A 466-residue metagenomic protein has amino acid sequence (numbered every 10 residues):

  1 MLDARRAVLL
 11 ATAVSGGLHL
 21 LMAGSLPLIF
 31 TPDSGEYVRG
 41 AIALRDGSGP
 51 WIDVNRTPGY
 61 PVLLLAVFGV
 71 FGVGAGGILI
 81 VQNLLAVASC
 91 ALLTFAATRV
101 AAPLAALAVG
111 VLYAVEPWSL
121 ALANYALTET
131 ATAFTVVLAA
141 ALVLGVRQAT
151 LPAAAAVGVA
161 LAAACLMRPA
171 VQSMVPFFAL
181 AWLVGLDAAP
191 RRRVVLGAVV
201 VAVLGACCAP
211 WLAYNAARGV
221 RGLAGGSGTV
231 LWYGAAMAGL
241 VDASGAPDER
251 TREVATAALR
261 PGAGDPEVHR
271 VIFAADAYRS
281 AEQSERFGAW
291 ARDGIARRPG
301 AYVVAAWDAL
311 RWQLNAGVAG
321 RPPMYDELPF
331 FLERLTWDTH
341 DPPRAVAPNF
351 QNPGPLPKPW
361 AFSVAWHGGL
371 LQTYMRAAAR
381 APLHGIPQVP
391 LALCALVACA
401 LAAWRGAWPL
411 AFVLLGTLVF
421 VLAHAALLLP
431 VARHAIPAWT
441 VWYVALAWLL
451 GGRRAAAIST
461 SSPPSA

Functional and structural regions predicted by a protein language model:
D3-F30, V115, V203-N215: Transmembrane signal-anchor helices characteristic of membrane glycosylation enzymes that use polyprenol
I29-P32, E36-D46, G197-D293, G300-F331: Juxtamembrane membrane-water interface segments immediately following transmembrane helices in multi-pass
P32, N55, I78-L85, A108-L138 (+4 more regions): Multi-pass, polyprenyl lipid-linked donor-dependent membrane glycosyltransferases
E36-L44, I52-V73, I80-L84, G369-L370 (+1 more regions): Short hydrophobic/aromatic helix or loop-helix immediately within or flanking a transmembrane segment in polytopic
P58-V62, G72-A91, L122, A126 (+1 more regions): Loop-to-helix entry region of an early transmembrane alpha helix in multi-pass inner-membrane enzymes
G76-G77, V304-V413: Membrane-interface anchor segments at the N-terminal boundary of transmembrane helices in multi-pass membrane enzymes
I80-V100, F134, L138, C394-V397: Transmembrane-helix motifs of polytopic, lipid-linked glycan transferases
A101, A139-A156, W182-A188: Membrane-interface transmembrane helices that cradle and orient dolichyl/undecaprenyl
